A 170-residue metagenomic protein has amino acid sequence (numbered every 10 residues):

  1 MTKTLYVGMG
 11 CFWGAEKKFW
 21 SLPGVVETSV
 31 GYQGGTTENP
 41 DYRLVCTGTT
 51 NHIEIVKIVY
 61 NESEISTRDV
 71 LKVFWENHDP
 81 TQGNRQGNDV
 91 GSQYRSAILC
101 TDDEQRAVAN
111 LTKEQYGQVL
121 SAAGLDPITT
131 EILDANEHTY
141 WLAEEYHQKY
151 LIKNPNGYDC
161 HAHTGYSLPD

Functional and structural regions predicted by a protein language model:
M1-D170: Flexible coil/turn and secondary-structure edge motifs
